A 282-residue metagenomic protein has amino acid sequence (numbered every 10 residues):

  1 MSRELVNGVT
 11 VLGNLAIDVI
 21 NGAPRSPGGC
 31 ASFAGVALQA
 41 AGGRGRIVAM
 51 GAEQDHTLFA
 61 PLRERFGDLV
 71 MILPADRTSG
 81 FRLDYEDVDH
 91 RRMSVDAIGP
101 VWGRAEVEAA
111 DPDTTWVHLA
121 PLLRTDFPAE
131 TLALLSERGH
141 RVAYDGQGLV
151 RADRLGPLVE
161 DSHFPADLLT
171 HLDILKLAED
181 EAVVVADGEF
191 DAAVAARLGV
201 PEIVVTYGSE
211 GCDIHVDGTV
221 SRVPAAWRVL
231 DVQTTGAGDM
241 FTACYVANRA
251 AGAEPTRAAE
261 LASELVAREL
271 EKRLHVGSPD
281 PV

Functional and structural regions predicted by a protein language model:
M1-V6, V159, E189-V282: Conserved phosphate-binding/catalytic region of the ribokinase-like
S2-G8, A16-R25, A40-P121, T125 (+1 more regions): Conserved N-terminal subdomain of the carbohydrate kinase-like
G13-L15, M240: Active-site metal-binding loops of divalent metal-dependent hydrolases
V36, F81-L83, G211-H215: Short beta-strand scaffold segments in enzyme catalytic cores
V36-R44, N248-A251: Alpha-helix C-terminal capping segments
L38, A178, G238: Short, conserved phosphate/pyrophosphate- and ester-handling motifs at nucleotide-, phospho-/glycolipid
V48-M50, D145, T206: Generic beta-sheet signal
W116, A120-A192, G211: Conserved beta-alpha-beta core of the PfkB/ribokinase-like small-molecule kinase fold
